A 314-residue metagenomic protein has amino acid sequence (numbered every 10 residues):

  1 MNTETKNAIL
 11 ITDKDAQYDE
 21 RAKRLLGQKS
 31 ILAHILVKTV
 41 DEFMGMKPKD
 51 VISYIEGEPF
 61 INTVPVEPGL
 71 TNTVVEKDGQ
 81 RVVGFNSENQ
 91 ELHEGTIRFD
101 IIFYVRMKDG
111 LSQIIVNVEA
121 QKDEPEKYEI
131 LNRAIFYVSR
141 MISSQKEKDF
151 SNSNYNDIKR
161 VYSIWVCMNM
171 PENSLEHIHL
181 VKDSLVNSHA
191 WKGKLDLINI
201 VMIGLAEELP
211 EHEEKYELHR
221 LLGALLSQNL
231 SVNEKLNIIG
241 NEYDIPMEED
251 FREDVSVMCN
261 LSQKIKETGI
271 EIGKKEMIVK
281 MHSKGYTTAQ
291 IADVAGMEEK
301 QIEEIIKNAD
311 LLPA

Functional and structural regions predicted by a protein language model:
M1-A314: Elongated, amphipathic alpha-helical interaction scaffolds
